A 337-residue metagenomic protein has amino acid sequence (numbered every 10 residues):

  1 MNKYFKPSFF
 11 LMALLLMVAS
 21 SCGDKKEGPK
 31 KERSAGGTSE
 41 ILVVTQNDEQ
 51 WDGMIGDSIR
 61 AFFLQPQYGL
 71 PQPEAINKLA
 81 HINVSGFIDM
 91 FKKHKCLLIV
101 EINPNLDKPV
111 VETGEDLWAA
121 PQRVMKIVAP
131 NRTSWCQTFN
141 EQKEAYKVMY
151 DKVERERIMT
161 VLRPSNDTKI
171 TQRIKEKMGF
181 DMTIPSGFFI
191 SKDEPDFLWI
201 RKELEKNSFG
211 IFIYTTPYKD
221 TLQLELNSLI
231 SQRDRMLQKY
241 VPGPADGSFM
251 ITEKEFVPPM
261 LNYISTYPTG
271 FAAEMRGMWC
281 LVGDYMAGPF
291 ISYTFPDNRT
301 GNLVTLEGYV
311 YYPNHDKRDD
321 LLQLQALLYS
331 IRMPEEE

Functional and structural regions predicted by a protein language model:
M1-F10: Bacterial N-terminal signal peptides that target proteins for export
V18-S21: C-terminal motif of bacterial Sec signal peptides marking the signal peptidase cleavage site
G23-E40: Bacterial Sec signal peptide processing site at the extreme N-terminus
E27-K30, V44-Q46, P185-A245, T252: Secretory pathway targeting signatures of secreted, lumenal, and periplasmic proteins
G36-D52, L97-V100: Short hydrophobic beta-strand segments
A75-Q137, K239-T300, H315-D316: Signature of long, low-cysteine stretches enriched in small and polar/charged residues
V124-N131, G210-T215, G301-P313: Short, well-ordered beta-strand elements
Q137-R157, F188, G301-E337: Surface-exposed amphipathic alpha-helical segments
